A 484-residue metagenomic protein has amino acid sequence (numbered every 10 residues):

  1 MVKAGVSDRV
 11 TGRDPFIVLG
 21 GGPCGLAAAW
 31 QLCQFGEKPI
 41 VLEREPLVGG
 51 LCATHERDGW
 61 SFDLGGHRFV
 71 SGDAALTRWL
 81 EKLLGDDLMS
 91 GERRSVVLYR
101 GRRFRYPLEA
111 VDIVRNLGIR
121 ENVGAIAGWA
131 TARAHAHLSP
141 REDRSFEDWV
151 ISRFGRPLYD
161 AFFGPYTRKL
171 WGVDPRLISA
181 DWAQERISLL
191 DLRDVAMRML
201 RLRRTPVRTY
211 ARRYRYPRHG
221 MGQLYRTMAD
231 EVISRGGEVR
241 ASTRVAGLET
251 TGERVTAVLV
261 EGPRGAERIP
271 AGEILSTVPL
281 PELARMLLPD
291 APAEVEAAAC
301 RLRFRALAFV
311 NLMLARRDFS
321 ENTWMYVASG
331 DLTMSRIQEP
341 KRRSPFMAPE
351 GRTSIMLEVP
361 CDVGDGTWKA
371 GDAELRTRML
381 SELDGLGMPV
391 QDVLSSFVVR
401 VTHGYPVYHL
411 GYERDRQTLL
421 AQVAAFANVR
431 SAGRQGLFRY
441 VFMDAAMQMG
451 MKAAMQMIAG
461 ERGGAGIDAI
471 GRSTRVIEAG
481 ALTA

Functional and structural regions predicted by a protein language model:
V2, T11, F35, T243-G387 (+4 more regions): Mid-domain catalytic core of redox enzymes that form a hydrophobic substrate pocket/lid adjacent to a catalytic redox
D14-V41: N-terminal Rossmann-like FAD-binding beta1-loop-alpha1 element of flavoenzymes
C24, L47, P281: Conserved Rossmann-like nucleotide-cofactor binding loop
C33-R57: Glycine-rich FAD pyrophosphate-binding loop
D58-L138: Dinucleotide-binding Rossmann-like beta1-alpha1 core, especially the glycine-rich loop that anchors the ADP
A75-Y106, R153-D160, E231-A241, A246-T256: Feature captures the FAD/FMN-dependent oxidoreductase FAD-binding
V114, G124-A127, T131-T251: Active-site/ligand-binding neighborhood in enzyme catalytic cores
L410-A484: C-terminal lid/capping helical subdomain adjacent to the catalytic/cofactor pocket in oxidative enzymes
